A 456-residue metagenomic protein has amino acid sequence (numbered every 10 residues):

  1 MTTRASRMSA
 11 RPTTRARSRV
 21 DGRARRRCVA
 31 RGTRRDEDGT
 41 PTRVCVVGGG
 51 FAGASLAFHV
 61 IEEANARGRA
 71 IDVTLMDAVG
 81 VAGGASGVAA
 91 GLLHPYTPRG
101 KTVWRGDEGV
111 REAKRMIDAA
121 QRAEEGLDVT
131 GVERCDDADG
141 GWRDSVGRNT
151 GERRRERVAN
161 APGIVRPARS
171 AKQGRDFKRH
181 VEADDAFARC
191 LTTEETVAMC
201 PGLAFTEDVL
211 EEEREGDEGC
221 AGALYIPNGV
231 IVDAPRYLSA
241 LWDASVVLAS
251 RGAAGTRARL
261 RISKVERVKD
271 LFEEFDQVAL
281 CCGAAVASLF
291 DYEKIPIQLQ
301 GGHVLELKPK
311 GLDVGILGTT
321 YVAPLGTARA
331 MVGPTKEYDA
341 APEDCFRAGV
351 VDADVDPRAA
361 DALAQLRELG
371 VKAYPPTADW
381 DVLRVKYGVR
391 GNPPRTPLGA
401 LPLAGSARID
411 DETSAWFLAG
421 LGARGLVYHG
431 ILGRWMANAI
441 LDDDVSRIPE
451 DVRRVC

Functional and structural regions predicted by a protein language model:
D36-A52: Beta1/beta-strand and adjacent pyrophosphate-binding region of the FAD-binding site in flavoprotein oxidoreductases
V46-V47, E273-A285, G433: Short hydrophobic core segments
S55, H59, S86-G87, G91-L92 (+3 more regions): Active-site substrate-recognition segment that forms the wall of the catalytic cavity or substrate channel
I61-S86: Glycine-rich FAD pyrophosphate-binding loop
A90-D208: Dinucleotide-binding Rossmann-like beta1-alpha1 core, especially the glycine-rich loop that anchors the ADP
K101-E112, R169-Q173, L224-A240, A423 (+1 more regions): Short beta-strand to alpha-helix junction loop
E213, D217-Q277: Helical element adjacent to the flavin cofactor pocket in flavoenzyme catalytic cores
W380-C456: C-terminal catalytic lobe of FAD-dependent flavoproteins
